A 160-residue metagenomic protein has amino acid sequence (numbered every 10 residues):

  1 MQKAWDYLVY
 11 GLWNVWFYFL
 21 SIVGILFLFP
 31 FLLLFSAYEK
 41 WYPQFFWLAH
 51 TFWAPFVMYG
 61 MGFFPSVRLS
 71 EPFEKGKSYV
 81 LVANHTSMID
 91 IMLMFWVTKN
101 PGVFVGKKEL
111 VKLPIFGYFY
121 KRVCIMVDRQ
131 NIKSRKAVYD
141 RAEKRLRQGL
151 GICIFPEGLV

Functional and structural regions predicted by a protein language model:
M1-Q2, N84: Juxtamembrane, membrane-proximal amphipathic segments and lipid-exposed surfaces of hairpin/multipass modules
K3-S66, Y118-R122: A transmembrane-helix-recognition feature enriched in membrane-embedded lipid enzymes and envelope glyco-/phospholipid
G60-V160: Soluble catalytic domains of membrane acyltransferases
